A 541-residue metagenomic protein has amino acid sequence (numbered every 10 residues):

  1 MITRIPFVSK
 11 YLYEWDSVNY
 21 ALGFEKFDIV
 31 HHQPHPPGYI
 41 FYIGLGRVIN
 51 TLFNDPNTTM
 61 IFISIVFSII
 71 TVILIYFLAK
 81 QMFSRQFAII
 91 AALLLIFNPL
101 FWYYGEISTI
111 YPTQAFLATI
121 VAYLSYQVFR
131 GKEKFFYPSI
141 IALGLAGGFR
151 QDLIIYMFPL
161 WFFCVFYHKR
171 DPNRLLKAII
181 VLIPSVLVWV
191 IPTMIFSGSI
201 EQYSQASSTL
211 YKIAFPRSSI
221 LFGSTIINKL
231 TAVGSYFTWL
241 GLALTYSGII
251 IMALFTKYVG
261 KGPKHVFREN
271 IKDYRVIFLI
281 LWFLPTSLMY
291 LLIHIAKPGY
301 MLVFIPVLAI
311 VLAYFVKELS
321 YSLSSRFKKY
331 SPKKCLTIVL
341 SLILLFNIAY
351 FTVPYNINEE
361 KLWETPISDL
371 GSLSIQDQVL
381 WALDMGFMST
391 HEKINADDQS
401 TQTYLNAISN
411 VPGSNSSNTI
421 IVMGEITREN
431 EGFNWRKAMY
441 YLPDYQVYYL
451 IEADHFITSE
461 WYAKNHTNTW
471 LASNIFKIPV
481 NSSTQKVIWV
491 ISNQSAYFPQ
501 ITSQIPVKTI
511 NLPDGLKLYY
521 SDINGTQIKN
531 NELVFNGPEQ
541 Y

Functional and structural regions predicted by a protein language model:
I5-K10, M194, V339-G515: Catalytic lumenal/periplasmic loop and adjoining terminal transmembrane helix of membrane glycan-assembly enzymes
W15, P36, L100, E106-T113 (+1 more regions): Short acidic/glycine- and proline-prone juxtamembrane loop motifs at membrane-interface regions of multi-pass membrane
F27, G105, A146, I155 (+2 more regions): Hydrophobic/aromatic-rich transmembrane helices and adjacent perimembrane loops
F62-F83, T119-L124, L254-T256: Transmembrane-helix motifs of polytopic, lipid-linked glycan transferases
K80-M82, V121-F136, A146, V316: Membrane-interface transmembrane helices that cradle and orient dolichyl/undecaprenyl
A91-I96, Y123, L143-G147, W161: Short helix- or helix-capping micro-motifs that position conserved polar/aromatic residues at function-defining sites
L95, L143, L160, I179-I183 (+4 more regions): Transmembrane alpha-helix segments characteristic of polytopic inner-membrane glycan-assembly/cell-envelope
L176-F222, F237-I251, L292, F346-P354: Membrane-lumen/periplasm interface segments of specific transmembrane helices in polyprenyl phosphate-linked
